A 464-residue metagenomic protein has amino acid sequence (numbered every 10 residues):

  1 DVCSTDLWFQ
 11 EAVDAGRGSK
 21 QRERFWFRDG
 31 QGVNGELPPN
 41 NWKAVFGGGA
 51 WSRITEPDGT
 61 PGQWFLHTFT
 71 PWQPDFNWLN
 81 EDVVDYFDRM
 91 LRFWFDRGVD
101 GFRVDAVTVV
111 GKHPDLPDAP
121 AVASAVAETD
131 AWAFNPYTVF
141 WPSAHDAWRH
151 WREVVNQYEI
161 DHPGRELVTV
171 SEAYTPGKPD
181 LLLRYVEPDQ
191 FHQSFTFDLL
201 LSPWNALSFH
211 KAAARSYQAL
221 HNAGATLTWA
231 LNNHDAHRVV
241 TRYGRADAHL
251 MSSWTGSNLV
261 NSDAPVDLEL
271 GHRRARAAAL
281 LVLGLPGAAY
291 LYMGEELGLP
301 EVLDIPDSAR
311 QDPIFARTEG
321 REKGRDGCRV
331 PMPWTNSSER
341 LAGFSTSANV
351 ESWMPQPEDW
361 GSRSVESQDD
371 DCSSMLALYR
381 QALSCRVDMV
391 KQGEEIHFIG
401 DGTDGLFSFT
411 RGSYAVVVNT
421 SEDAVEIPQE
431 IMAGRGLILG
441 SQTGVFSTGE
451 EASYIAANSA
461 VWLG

Functional and structural regions predicted by a protein language model:
D1-R435, L439-G464: Active-site and adjacent substrate-binding regions of carbohydrate-active enzymes
